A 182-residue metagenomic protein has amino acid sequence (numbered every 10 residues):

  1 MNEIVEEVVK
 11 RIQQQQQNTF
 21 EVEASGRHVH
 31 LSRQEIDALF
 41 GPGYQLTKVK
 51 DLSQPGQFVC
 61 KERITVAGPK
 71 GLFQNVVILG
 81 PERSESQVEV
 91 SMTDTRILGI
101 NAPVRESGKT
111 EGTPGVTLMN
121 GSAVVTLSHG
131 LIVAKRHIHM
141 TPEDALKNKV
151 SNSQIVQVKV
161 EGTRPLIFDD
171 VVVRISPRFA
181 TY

Functional and structural regions predicted by a protein language model:
M1-Q17: Short, low-complexity, charged amphipathic interaction modules
Q16-T19, V125: General secondary-structure edge motif
N18-V29: Short amphipathic
H28-P69, Q74-G121, T126-K159, D169-Y182: Short beta-strand-centered segments at strand-helix junctions
T163-R164: PHD-type zinc finger and closely related Cys/His-rich zinc-binding mini-domains in nuclear regulators
